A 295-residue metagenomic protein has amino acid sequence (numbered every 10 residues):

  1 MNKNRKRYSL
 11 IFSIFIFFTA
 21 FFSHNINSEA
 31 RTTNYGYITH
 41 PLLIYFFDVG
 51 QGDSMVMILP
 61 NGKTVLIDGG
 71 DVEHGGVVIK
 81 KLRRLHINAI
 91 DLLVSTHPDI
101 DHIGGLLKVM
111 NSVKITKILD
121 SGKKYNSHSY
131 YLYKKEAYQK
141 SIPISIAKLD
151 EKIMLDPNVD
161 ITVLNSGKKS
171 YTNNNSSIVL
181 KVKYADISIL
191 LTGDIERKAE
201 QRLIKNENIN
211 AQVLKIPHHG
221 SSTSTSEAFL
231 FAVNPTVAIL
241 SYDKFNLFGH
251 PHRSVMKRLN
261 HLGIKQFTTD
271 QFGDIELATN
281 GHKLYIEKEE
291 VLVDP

Functional and structural regions predicted by a protein language model:
N2-P295: Non-globular, low-confidence helical/coil segments that flank catalytic cores
